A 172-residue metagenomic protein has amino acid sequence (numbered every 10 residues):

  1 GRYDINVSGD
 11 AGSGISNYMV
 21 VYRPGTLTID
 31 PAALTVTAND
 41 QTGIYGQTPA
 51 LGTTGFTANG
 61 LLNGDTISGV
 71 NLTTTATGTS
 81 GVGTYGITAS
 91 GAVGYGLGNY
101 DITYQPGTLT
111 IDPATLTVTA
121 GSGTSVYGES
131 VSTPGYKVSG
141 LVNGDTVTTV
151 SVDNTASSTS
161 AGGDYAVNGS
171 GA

Functional and structural regions predicted by a protein language model:
G1-A172: Solvent-exposed beta-strand/loop surfaces, strongest in extracytoplasmic domains of secreted and cell-surface proteins
